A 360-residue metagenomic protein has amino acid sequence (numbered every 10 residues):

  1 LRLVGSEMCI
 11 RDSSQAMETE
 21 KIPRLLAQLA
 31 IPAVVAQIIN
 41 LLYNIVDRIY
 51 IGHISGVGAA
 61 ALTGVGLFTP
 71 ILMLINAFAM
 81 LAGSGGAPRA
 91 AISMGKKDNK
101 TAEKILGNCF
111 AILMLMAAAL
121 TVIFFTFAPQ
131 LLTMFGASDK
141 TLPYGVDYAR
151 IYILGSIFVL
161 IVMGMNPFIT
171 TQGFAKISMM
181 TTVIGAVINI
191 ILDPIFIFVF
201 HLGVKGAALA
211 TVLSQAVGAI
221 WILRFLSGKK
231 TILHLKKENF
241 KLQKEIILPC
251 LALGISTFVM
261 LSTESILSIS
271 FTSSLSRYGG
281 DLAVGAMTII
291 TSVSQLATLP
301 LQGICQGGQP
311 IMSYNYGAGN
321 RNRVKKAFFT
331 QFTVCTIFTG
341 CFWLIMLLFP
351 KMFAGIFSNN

Functional and structural regions predicted by a protein language model:
L3-I10: Short, small-residue-biased leader/transition segments that mark boundaries at the very start of proteins
R11-Q28, T211, I222-V259, E264: Interhelical loop/hinge segments that connect adjacent transmembrane helices in multipass membrane
E18, A186-A219, P350-I356: Membrane-interface helix-loop junctions in multi-pass transport and translocation proteins
L29, A33-Q37, M73, L113 (+9 more regions): Residue-level signature of transmembrane alpha-helical cores of multipass secondary-active transporters and flippases
I38, L42-L62, L132-D139, I195-L202 (+5 more regions): Helix-terminus/linker motif at the lipid-water interface of multi-pass membrane proteins
L62-V122, V159-S178, A286-P350: Small-residue-rich hydrophobic transmembrane alpha-helices
A119-I151, C341-N360: Short membrane-interface helical motifs at transmembrane helix boundaries in multi-pass membrane transporters
A137-S138, L142-G145, A149, S156-V183: Cytoplasmic helix-loop-helix junction between adjacent transmembrane helices in 12-TM secondary transporters
